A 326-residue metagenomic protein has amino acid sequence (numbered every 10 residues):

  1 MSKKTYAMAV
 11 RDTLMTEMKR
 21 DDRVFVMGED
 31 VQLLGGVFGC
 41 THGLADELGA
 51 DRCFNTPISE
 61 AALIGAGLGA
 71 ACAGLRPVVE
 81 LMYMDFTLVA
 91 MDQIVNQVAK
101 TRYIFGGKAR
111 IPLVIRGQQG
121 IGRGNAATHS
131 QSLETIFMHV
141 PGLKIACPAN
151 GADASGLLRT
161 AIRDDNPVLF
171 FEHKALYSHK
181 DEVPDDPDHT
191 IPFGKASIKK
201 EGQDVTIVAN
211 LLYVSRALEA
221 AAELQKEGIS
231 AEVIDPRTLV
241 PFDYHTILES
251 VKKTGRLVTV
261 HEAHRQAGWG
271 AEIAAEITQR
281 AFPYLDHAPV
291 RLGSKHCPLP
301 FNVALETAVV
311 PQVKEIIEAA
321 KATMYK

Functional and structural regions predicted by a protein language model:
M1-P167, F171, A175, T307-A308: Thiamine diphosphate
V31, F38-G43, E47, K108-V114 (+1 more regions): Thiamine diphosphate
